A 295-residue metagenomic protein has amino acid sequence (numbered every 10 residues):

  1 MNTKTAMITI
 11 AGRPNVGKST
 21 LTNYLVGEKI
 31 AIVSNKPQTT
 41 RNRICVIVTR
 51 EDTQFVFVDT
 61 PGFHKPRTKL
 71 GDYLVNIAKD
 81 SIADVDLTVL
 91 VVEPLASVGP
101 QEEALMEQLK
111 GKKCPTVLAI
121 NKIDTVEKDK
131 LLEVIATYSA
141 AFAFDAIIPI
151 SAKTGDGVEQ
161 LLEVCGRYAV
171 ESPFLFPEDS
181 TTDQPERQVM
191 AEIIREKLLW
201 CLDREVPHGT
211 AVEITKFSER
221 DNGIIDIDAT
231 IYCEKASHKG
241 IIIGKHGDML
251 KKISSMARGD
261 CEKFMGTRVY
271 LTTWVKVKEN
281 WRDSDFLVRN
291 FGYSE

Functional and structural regions predicted by a protein language model:
M1-N76, D80-A83: Conserved G1/Walker A P-loop phosphate-binding module
G17, G157, M249: Conserved glycine(s) of the Walker
E28, I47-E51, P66, S81 (+8 more regions): Conserved, well-folded catalytic cores of nucleic-acid-processing and energy-transducing macromolecular machines
T40, H64-K65, S97-V98, V126-E127 (+1 more regions): Catalytic P-loop NTPase motifs of RecA-like helicase/translocase cores
T49, N76-I147, S218-D221: Conserved C-terminal guanine-recognition region of P-loop GTPase G domains, centered on the G4
D59, N121, S151: Active-site glycine-centered loops adjacent to acidic/histidine catalytic or metal-binding residues that shape
P115, D124-T182, E186: Canonical P-loop GTPase G-domain recognition
E186-E295: P-loop NTP-binding site
